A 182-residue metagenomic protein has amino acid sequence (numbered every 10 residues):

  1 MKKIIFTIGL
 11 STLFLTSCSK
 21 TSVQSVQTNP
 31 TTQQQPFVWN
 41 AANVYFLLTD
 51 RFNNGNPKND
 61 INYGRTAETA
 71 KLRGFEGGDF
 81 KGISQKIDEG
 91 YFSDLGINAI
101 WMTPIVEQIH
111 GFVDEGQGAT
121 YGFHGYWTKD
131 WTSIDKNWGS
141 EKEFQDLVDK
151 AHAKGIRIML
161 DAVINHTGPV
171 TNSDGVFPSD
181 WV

Functional and structural regions predicted by a protein language model:
M1-I4, S19: Positively charged n-region of N-terminal signal peptides that target proteins for export
I4-L13: Sec-dependent N-terminal signal peptides
L15-S17: C-terminal motif of bacterial Sec signal peptides marking the signal peptidase cleavage site
K20-R157, N165-T167, N172-G175: N-terminal structural segment of carbohydrate-active enzymes
P178-V182: Active-site-adjacent "subsite" loops/lids of carbohydrate-active enzymes
